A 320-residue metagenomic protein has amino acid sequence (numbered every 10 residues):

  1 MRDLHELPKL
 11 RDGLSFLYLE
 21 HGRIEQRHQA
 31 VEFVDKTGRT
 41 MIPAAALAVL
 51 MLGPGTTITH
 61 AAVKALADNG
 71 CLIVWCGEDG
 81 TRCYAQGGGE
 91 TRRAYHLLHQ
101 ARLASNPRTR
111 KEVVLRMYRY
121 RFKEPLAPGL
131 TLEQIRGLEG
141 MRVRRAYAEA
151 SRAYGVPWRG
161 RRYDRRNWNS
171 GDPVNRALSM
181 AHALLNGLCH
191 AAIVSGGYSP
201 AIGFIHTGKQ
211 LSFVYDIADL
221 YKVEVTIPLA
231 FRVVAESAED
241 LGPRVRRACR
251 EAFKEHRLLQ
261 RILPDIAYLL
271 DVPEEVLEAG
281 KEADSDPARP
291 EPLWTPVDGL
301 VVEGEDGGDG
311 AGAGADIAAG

Functional and structural regions predicted by a protein language model:
M1-R39: N-terminal, Lys/Arg-enriched amphipathic/low-complexity engagement segments that precede the first folded domain
R2-H5, D12-L14, H21-G22, R82-G320: Active-site helix-to-loop segments that bind/position phosphate- or nucleotide-bearing substrates and donors across
I24-E25, I42-A44, S170: Solvent-exposed alpha-helices and their adjacent loops that cap or buttress functional pockets in soluble metabolic
G38-A94: Glycine/small-residue-rich interface belts in oligomeric ring/scaffold proteins and their assembly partners
